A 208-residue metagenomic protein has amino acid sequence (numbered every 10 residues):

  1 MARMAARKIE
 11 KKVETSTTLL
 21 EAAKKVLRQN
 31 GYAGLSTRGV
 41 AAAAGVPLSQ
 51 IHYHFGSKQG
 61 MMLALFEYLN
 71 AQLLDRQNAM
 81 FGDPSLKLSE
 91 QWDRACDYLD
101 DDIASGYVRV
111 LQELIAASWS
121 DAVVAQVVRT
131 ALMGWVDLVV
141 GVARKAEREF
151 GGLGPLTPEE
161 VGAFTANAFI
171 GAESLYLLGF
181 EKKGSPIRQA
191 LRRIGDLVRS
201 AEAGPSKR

Functional and structural regions predicted by a protein language model:
M1-E14, K25, E147, E202-R208: N-terminal intrinsically disordered/low-complexity leader segments
T15-T18, A22-G60, A64: Helix-turn-helix
T18, A22-Q29, D75-M80, V110 (+2 more regions): Solvent-exposed, amphipathic alpha-helical segments
G56-G60, A64, G82, L86 (+4 more regions): Residues in soluble alpha-helical coiled-coils and helical-bundle/repeat scaffolds
A64-E67, N78-V108, P158-T165, R188: Hydrophobic alpha-helical connector segments
E67-L73: Short, basic, alpha-helical segments at the C-terminal edge of helix-turn-helix-like DNA-binding modules
E90, A104-R129: Amphipathic alpha-helical segments used for helix-helix packing
V123-R129, M133, A146-R208: Hydrophobic/aromatic-rich alpha-helical bundle segments in the mid-to-C-terminal region
